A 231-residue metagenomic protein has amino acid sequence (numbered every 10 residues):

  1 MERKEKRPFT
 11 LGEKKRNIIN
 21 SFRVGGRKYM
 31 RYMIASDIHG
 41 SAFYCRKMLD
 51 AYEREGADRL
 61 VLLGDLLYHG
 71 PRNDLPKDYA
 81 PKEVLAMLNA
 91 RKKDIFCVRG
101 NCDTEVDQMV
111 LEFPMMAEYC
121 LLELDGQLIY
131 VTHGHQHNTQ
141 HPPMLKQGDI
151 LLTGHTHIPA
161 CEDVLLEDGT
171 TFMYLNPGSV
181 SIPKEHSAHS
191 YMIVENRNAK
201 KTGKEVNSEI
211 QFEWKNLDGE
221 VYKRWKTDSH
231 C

Functional and structural regions predicted by a protein language model:
R7, Y119-C120, P159, S190-M192: Residue-level detector of beta-strand structural context in well-folded domains
F9-T10, N17-S21, G26: Short, positively charged and aromatic/hydrophobic N-terminal segments
R31-L124: Core catalytic region of metal-dependent phosphoesterases/phosphodiesterases, especially metallo-beta-lactamase-like
I34-S36, L60-D65, I95-N101, Y130-H133 (+2 more regions): Active-site neighborhood of phospho(di)ester-bond hydrolases with catalytic His/Asp-centered motifs
H39-F43, Y68-G70, N101-Q108, Q136-P142 (+2 more regions): Active-site environment of divalent metal-dependent phosphoester hydrolases
F113-C161: Internal catalytic-core helix/loop-beta-alpha segment that presents or stabilizes conserved functional determinants
L121, D125, E167-C231: Binuclear metal-dependent phosphoesterase catalytic core
